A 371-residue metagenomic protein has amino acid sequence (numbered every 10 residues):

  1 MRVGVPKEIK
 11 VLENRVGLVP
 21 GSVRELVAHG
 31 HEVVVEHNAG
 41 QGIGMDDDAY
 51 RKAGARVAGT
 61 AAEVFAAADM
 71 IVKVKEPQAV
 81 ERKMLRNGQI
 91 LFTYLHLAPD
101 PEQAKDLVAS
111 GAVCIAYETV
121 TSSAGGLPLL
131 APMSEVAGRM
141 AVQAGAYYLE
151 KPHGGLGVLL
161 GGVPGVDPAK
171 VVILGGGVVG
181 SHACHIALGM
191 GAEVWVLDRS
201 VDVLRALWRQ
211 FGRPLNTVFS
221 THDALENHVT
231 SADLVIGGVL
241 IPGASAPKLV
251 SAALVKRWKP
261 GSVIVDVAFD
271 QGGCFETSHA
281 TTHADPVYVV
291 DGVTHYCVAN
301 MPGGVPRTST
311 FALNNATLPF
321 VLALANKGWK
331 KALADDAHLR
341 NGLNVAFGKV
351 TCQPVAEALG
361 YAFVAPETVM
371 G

Functional and structural regions predicted by a protein language model:
P6-M45, P152-L240, V287: Glycine-rich phosphate/diphosphate-binding loop of Rossmann-like nucleotide-binding domains
L12-E13, G21, E25-E32, G44-M45 (+6 more regions): Metallocofactor- and cofactor-centric catalytic cores in central/energy metabolism, strongly enriched
L12-G17, V80-L85, T93, I241-V250 (+1 more regions): Glycine/threonine-rich flexible loop motifs
G54-A67, T217-V229: Short acidic low-complexity segments
A66, M70-L149: Phosphate/diphosphate ligand-binding glycine-rich loop within oxidoreductases
D69, K75-E76, L95-H96, T221 (+3 more regions): Short glycine-/small-residue-rich Rossmann-like dinucleotide-binding loops
E118-L160, P168, F269, C274-G371: Adenosine-phosphate binding glycine-rich loop
R209-D291: Rossmann-like adenosine-cofactor binding region
